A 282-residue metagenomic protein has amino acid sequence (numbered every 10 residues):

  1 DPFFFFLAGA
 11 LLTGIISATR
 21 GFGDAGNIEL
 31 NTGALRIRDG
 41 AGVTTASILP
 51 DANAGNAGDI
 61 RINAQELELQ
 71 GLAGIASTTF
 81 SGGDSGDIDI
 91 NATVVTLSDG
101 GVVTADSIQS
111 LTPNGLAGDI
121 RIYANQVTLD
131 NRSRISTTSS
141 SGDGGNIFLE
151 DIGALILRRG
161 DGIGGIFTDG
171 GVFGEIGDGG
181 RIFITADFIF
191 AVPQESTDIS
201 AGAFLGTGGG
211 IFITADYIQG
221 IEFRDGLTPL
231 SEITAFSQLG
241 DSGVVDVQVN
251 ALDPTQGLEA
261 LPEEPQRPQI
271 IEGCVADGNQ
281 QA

Functional and structural regions predicted by a protein language model:
D1-A282: Extracellular and secretory-pathway beta-repeat/beta-biased strand scaffolds
